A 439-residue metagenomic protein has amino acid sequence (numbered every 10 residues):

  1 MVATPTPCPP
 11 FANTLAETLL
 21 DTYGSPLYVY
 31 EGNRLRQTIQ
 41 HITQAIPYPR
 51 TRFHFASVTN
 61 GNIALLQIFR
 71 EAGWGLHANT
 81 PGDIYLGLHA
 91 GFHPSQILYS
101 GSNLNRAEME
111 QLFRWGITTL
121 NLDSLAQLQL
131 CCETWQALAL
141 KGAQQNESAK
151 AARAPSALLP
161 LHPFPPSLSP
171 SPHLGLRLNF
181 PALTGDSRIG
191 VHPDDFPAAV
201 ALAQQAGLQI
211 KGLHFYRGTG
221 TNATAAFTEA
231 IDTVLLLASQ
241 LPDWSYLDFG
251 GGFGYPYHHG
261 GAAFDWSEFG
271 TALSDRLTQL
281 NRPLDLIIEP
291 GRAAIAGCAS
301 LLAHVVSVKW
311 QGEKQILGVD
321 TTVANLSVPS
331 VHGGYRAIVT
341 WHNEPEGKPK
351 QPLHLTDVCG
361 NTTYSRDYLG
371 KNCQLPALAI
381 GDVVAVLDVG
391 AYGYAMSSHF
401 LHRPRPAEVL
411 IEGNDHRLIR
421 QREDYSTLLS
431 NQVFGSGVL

Functional and structural regions predicted by a protein language model:
M1-T119, L125-A139, E147, L158 (+6 more regions): A charged N-terminal "starter" segment
L15, P283-L439: Charged (often Lys/Glu-rich) extended helix/loop segments that serve as interaction or gating elements
L35, V58, T80, L112 (+6 more regions): Conserved, mostly hydrophobic/aromatic
S57-G61, G82, N103-N105, S124-A126 (+6 more regions): Active-site-proximal loop/turn and secondary-structure-junction residues that shape catalytic pockets, frequently
L66, H89, M109-R114, C131-T134 (+6 more regions): Short acidic, glycine/serine/threonine-rich loops at helix termini
L76-H77, I97, L120, L213 (+3 more regions): Hydrophobic residues within beta-strands of alpha/beta enzymes
F180-K309, L401: Active-site loop/helix belt of alpha/beta enzymes
